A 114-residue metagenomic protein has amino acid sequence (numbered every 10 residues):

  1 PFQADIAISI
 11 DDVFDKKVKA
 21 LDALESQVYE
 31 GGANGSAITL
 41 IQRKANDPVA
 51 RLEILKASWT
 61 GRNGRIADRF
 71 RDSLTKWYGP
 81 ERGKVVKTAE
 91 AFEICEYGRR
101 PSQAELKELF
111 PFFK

Functional and structural regions predicted by a protein language model:
P1-K114: Metal-dependent de-N-acetylase/amidase catalytic core
